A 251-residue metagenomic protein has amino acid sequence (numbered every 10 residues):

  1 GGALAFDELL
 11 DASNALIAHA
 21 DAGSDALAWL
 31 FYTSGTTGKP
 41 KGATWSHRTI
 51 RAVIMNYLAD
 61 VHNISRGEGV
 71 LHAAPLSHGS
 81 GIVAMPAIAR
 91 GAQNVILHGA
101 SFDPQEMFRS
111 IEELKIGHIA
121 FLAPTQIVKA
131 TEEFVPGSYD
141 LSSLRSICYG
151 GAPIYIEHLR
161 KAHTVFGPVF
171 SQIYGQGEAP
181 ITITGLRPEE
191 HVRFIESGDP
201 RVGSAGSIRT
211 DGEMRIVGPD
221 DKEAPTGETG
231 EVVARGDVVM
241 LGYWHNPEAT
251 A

Functional and structural regions predicted by a protein language model:
G2-A3, D11-Y32, K39, N63-G69 (+1 more regions): Conserved pre-ATP/AMP-binding loop-to-beta segment of ANL
L9-L10, T33, I50, G236 (+1 more regions): Adenylate-forming
A20-A22, D199-I208, E223: Short Gly/Pro-enriched turn/cap motifs at secondary-structure boundaries
L27, T33-T36, T44, V70 (+7 more regions): Conserved S/T- and glycine-rich ATP-binding loop of Class I adenylate-forming
K41-T44, Q93-A100, S171: Short beta-strand->loop structural element characteristic of the AMP-binding/adenylate-forming
R51-G69, S77-H118, E133: Conserved AMP-binding/adenylation subdomain of ANL enzymes
A89-A92, I116-L122, V128-P200, E213 (+1 more regions): Gly/Ser/Thr-rich phosphate-binding loop
S207-D211, P219-A251: Conserved ATP/PPi-binding loop(s) of AMP-dependent carboxylate-activating enzymes
